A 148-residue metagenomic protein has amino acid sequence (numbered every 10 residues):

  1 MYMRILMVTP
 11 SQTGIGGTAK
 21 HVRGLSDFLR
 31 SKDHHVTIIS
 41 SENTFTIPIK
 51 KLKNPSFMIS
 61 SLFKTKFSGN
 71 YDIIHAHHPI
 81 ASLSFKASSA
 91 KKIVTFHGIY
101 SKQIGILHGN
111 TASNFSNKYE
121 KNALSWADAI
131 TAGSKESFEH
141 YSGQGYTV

Functional and structural regions predicted by a protein language model:
M1-E42, G69, A129: N-terminal subdomain of nucleotide-sugar transferases
P10, F96-I99: Histidine-centered beta-alpha loop that forms part of the nucleotide-sugar donor binding/catalytic region in diverse
T18-H21, A76-H78, W126, A132-S134: Replace "coordinates the UDP/GDP/TDP-sugar" with "coordinates nucleotide-activated sugar donors
S40-K66, G105-A112: A short, charged, and often flexible helix/loop element on the N-terminal side of the glycosyltransferase catalytic
S61, A76-A81, F96: Short His-centered aromatic/hydrophobic patch
I80-A81, E136-F138: Alpha-helix capping/helix-boundary segments
T111-I130: Membrane-proximal helix-turn-helix segments that form the acceptor-binding/catalytic region of lipid-linked
F138-V148: Helix-loop-beta element that forms the nucleotide-linked donor phosphate-binding surface in glycosyltransferases
